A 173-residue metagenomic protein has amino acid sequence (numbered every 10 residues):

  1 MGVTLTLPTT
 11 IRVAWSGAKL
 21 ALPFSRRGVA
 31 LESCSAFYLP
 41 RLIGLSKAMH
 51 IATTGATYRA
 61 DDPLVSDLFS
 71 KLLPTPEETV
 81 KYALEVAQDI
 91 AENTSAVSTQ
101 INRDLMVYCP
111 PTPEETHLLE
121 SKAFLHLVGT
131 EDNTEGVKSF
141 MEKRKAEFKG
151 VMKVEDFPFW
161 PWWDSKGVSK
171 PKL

Functional and structural regions predicted by a protein language model:
M1-V97: Crotonase-fold acyl-CoA enzyme core
V13-A18, A60, F69-L119, L125-E135 (+1 more regions): C-terminal long alpha-helix characteristic of the crotonase
K143: Conserved N-box asparagine in the HATPase_c
